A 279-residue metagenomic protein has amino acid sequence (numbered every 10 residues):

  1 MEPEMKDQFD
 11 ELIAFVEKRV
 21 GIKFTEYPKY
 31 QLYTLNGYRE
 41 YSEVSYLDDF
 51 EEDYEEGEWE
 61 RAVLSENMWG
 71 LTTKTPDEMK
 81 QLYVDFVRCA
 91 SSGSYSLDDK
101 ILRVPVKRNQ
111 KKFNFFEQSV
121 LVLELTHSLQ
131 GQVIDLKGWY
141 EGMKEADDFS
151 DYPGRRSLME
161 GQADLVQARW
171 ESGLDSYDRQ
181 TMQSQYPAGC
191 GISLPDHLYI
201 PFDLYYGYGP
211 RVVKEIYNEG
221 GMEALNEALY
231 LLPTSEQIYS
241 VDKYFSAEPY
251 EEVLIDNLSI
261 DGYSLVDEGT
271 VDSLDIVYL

Functional and structural regions predicted by a protein language model:
M1-R61: N-terminal mature-domain "stem" immediately C-terminal to a signal peptide or N-terminal signal-anchor/transmembrane
Y38-E56, E78-L102: Catalytic zinc-binding patch centered on the HExxH motif and its immediate surroundings that defines zinc-dependent
S65-G93, L258-L279: Short, compositionally biased low-complexity segments enriched in polar/charged residues
R103-V122, G154: Short pre-active-site segment immediately N-terminal to the catalytic Zn-binding motif
V120, E124-Q132: Catalytic glutamate of the conserved HExxH
V133-K137, E141-Q183: Post-HExxH zinc-binding segment in Zn-dependent metallohydrolases
V166-G191, Y217-Y230: Short helix/loop segments within enzyme catalytic domains that coordinate or immediately flank catalytic cofactors
I192-L279: Pan-zinc metallopeptidase signature
